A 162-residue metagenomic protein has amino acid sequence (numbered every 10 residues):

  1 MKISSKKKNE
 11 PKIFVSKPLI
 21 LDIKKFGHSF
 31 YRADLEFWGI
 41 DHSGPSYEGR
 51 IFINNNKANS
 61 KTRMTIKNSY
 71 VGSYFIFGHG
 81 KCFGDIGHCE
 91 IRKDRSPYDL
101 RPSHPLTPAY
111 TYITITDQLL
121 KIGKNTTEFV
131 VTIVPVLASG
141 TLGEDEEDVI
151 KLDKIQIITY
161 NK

Functional and structural regions predicted by a protein language model:
M1-K162: Intrinsically disordered, flexible peripheral segments
